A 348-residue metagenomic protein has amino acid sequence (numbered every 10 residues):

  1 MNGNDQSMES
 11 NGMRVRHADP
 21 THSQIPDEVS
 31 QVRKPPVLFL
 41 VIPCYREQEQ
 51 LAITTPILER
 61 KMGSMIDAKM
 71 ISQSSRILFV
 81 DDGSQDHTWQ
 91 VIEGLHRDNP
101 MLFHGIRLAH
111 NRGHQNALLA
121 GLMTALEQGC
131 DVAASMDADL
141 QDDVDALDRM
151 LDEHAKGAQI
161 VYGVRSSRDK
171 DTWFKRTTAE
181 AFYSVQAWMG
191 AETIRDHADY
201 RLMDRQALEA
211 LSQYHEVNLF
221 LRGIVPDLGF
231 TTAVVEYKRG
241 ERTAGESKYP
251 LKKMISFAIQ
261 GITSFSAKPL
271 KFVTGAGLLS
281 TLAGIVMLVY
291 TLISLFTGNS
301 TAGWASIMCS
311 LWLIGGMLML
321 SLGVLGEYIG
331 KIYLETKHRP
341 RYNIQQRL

Functional and structural regions predicted by a protein language model:
N2-T172: Structured catalytic core of nucleotide-sugar glycosyltransferases
N2-V37, F220-L348: Hydrophobic helical membrane-anchoring modules
R33-P35, S72, R195, M203 (+1 more regions): A generic fold-level signal
R60, S64, G94, D98 (+8 more regions): Conserved amphipathic alpha-helical interaction elements at protein-protein interfaces in regulatory, energy-coupling
M62, M70-S74, G105, V161-G163 (+5 more regions): Short, hydrophobic secondary-structure boundary micro-motifs
I106-T124, V132, V144-L221, G240-I259: Acceptor/aglycone-binding surface of glycosyltransferases and processive sugar-polymer synthases
H110, A138, A191, Y237 (+1 more regions): Short, conserved catalytic or interaction motifs in soluble domains
